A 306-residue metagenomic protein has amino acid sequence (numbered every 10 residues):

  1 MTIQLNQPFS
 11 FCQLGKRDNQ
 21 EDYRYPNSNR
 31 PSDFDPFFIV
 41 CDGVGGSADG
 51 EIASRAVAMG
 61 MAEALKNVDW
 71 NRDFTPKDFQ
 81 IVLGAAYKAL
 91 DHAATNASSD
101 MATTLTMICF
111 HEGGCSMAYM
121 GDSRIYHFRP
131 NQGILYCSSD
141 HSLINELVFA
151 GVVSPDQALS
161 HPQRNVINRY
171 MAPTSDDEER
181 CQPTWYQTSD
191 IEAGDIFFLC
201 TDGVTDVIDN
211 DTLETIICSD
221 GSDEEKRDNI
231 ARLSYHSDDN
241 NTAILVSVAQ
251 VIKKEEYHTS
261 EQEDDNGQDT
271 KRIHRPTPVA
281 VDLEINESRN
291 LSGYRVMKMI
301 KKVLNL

Functional and structural regions predicted by a protein language model:
M1-L306: PP2C/PPM-type serine/threonine phosphatase catalytic domain
